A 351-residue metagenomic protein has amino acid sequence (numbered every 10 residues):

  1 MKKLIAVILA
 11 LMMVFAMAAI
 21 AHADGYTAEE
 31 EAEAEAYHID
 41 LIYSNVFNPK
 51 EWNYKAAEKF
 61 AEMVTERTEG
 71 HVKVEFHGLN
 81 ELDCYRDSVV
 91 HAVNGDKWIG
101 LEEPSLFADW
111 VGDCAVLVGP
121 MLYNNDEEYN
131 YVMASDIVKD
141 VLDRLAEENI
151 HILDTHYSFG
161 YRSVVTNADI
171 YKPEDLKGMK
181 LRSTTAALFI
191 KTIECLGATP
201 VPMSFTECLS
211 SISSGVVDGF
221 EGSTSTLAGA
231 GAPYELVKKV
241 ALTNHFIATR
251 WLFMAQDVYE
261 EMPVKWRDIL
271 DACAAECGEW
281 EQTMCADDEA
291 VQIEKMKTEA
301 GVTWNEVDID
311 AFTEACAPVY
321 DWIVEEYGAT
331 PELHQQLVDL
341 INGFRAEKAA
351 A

Functional and structural regions predicted by a protein language model:
L4-H22: Sec-dependent N-terminal signal peptides of Gram-positive bacterial secreted proteins and lipoproteins
D24-E128, I137, L145-A351: N-terminal secretory/targeting leader peptides
Y131: Short beta-strand-centered segments that line the small-molecule binding cleft or hinge of alpha/beta clamshell
D140: Alpha-helical scaffold segments in soluble metabolic enzymes
